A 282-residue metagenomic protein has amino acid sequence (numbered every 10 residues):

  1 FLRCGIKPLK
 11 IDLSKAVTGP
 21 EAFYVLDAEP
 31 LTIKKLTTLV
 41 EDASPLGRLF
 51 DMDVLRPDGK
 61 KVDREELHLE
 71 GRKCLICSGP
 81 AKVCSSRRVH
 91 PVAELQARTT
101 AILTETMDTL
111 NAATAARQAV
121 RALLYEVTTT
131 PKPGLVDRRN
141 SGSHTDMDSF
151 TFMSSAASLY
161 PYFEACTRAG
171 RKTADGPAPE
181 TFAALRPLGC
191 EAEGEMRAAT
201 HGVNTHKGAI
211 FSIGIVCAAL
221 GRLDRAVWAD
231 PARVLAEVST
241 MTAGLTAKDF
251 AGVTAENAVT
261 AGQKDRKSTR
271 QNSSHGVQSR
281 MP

Functional and structural regions predicted by a protein language model:
F1-A28, D148-A174: Short, well-structured hydrophobic secondary-structure segments
F1-I6, K15, L31-K35, L39-D108: Long, contiguous binding/interaction regions
G5-I11, K15-P20, P30-T38, D42-R48 (+3 more regions): Anaerobic metallocofactor- and corrinoid-dependent redox/one-carbon enzyme cores, especially those from methanogenesis
A22-E41, K264-R270, R280-P282: A contiguous pocket-lining binding segment that forms or flanks enzyme active sites
D51-V54, V62, E66-L69, R197-D224 (+3 more regions): Catalytic cofactor-binding cores of redox enzymes
A101-A178, F182, L220-R270, S274 (+1 more regions): Phosphate-rich cofactor/ligand-interacting catalytic cores and adjacent structured alpha/beta frameworks
A165-A219: Long, hydrophobic/aromatic-enriched structural stretches that serve as scaffold segments
H206, S274-H275: Histidine-centered active-site/metal-ligand motif
